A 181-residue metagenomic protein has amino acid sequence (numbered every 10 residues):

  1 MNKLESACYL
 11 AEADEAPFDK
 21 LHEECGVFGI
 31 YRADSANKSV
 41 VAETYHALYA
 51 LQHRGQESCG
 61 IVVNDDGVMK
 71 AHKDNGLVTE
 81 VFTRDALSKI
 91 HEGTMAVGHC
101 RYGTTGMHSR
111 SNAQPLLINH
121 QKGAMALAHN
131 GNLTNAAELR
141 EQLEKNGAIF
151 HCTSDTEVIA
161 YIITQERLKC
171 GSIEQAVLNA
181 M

Functional and structural regions predicted by a protein language model:
M1-M181: Conserved short alpha-helical segments that host acidic/polar catalytic motifs at enzyme active sites
